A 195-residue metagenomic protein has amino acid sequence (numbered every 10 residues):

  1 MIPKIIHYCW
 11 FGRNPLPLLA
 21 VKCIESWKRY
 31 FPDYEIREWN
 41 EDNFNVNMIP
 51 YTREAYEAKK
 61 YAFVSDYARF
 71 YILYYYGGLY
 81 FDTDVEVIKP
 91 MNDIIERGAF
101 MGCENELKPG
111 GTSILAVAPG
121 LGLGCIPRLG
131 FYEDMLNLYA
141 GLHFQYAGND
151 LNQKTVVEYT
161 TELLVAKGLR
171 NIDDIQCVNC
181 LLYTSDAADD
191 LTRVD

Functional and structural regions predicted by a protein language model:
M1-P50, A166-K167: N-terminal anchoring/stem segment of glycosyltransferases
K4, L18-V21, E25, Y67-Y74 (+2 more regions): A structural signal for well-ordered alpha-helical segments within the folded catalytic domains of diverse enzymes
V46-F63: An acidic/histidine-cluster motif and surrounding catalytic segment that typifies divalent-metal-assisted enzyme active
A62-K108, I114-A118: GT-A fold catalytic core of metal-dependent nucleotide-sugar glycosyltransferases, centered on the diacidic
R97-Q153: Conserved catalytic core of nucleotide-sugar-dependent glycosyltransferases
Q153-N179: Acidic, glycine-rich loop-and-strand cores that form catalytic or ligand-binding grooves in diverse globular domains
Y183-A188: Conserved small/polar residues in nucleotide/adenosyl-binding loops
